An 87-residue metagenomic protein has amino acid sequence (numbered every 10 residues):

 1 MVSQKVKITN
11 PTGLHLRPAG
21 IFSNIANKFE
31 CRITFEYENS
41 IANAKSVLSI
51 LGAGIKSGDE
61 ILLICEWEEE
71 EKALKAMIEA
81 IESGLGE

Functional and structural regions predicted by a protein language model:
M1, E30, L85-E87: A composition-driven signal for long, intrinsically disordered, charge-rich low-complexity tracts
M1-K5, E60-L62: Intrinsic-disorder/low-complexity, polar/charged segments enriched in Ser/Thr/Lys/Arg/Asp/Glu/Gln
K7-S57: Compact, glycine-rich, soluble single-domain proteins
G52-E87: C-terminal structural segments of small proteins and small subunits
